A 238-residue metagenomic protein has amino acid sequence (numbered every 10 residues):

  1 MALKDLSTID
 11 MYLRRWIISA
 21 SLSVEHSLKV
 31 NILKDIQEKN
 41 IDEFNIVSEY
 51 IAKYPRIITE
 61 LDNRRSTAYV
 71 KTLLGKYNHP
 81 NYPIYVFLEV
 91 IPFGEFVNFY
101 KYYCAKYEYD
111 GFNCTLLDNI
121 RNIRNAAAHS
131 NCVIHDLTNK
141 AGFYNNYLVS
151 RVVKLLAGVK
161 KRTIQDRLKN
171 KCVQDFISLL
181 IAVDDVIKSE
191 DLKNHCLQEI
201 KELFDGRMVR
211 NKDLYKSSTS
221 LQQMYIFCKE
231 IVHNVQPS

Functional and structural regions predicted by a protein language model:
M1-T115, I134-H135, N170-C172, A182-K193: Short, contiguous, well-structured surface segments enriched in hydrophobic/aromatic residues
F87, V97-N122, C132-S238: Polyanionic, low-complexity intrinsically disordered segments
